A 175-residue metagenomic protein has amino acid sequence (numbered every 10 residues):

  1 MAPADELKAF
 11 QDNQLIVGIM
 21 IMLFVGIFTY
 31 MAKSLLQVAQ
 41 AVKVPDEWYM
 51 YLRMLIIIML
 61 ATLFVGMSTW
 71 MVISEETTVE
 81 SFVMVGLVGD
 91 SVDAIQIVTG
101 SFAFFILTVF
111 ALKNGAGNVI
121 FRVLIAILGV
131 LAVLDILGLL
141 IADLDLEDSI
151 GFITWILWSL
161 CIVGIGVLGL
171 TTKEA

Functional and structural regions predicted by a protein language model:
M1-A175: Hydrophobic, aromatic-enriched alpha-helical segments typical of multi-pass transmembrane helices
